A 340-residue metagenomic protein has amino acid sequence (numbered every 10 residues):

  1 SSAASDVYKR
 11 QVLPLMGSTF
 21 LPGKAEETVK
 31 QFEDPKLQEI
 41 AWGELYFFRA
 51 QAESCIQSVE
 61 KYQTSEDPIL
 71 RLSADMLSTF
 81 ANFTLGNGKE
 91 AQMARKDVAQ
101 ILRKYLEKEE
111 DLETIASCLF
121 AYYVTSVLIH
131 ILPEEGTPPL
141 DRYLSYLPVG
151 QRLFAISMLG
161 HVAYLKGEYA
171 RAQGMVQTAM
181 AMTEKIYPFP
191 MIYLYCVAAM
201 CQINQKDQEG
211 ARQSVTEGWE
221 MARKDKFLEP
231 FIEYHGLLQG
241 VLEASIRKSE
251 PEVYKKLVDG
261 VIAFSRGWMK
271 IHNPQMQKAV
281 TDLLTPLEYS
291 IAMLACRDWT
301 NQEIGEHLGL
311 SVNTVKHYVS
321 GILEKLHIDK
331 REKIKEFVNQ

Functional and structural regions predicted by a protein language model:
S2, E26-P35, E60-R71, D97-T114 (+3 more regions): Solenoid-like repeat scaffolds
A3-Y8: Short, small-residue-biased leader/transition segments that mark boundaries at the very start of proteins
R10-E27, E44-E60, L85-I101, S126-L140 (+2 more regions): Helix-turn-helix repeat elements of alpha-solenoid scaffolds
M16, L21-E26, F32-I40, F47 (+3 more regions): Extended, helix-rich scaffolding/adaptor regions
L37, E44, S73-M76, F80 (+7 more regions): Residue register of alpha-helical TPR repeats
P148, R152-T178, T183, P188-M191 (+3 more regions): Linker/hinge segments immediately adjacent to helix-turn-helix/homeobox DNA-binding domains
I271-S320, E324-D329, K335-Q340: Helix-turn-helix DNA-binding segment
